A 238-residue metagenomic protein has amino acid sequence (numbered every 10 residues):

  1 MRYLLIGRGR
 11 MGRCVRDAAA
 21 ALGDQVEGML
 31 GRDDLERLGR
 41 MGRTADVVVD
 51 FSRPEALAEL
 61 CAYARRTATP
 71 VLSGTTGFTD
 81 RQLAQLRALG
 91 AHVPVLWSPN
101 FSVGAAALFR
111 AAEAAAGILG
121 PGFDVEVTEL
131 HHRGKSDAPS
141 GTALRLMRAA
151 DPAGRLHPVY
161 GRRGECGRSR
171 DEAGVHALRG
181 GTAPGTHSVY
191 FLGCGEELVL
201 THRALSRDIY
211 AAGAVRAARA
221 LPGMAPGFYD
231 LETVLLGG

Functional and structural regions predicted by a protein language model:
R2-I6, R10-G42, P121-G238: C-terminal substrate-binding/catalytic lobe of Rossmann-fold NAD(P)-dependent oxidoreductases
G31-L35, T76-T79, N100-F101: Short, acidic/turn-prone active-site loops that include or flank metal/cofactor- and phosphate-binding residues
M41-V49, R65-V71: Short acidic/histidine-rich motifs immediately flanking catalytic phosphotransfer sites in two-component signaling
E55-A62, G74-W97, A106-A116: Rossmann-fold NAD(P)-binding glycine/threonine-rich loop
P70, P94-L96, E126: Proline-centered loop/turn at the N-terminus of a beta-strand
W97-P99, T201: Short pre-catalytic strand/loop immediately N-terminal to key active-site residues, enriched for Gly-Thr
